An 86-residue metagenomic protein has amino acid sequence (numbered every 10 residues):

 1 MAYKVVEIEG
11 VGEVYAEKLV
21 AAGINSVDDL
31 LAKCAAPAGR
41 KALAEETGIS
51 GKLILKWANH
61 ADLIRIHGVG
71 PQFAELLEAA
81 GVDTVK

Functional and structural regions predicted by a protein language model:
M1-V5, N25-D28: An N-terminal alpha-helical hairpin/helix-loop-helix interaction module that forms a charged, gly/pro-flexible surface
A2-I8, E17, H60-I66: Short, recurring structural edge motifs at helix starts
E9, A21-A22, K33, L55-A58 (+2 more regions): Low-complexity, polar/charged sequence tracts that form flexible coils or short amphipathic helices and often embed
K18-E46, E75-K86: Accessory alpha-helical DNA-binding modules that contact the DNA backbone or grooves
C34-I64: Alpha-helical interaction/regulatory segments in DNA maintenance proteins
